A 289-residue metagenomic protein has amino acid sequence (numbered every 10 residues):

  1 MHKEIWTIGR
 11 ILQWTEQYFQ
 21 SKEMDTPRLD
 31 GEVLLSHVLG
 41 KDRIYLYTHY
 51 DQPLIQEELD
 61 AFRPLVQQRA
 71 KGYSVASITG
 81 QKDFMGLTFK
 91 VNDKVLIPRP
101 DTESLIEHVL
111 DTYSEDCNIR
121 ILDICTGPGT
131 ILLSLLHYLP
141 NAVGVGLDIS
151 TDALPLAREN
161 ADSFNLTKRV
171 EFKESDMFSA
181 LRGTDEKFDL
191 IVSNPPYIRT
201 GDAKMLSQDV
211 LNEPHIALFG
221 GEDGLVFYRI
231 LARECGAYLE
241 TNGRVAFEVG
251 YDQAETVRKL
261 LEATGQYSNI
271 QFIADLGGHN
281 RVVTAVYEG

Functional and structural regions predicted by a protein language model:
M1-L39, Y45: Non-catalytic accessory regions of SAM-dependent methyltransferases
H2, L35-D111: Conserved AdoMet
F19, A161, C235, L261: Conserved hydrophobic residues forming the short capping helix/wall of the S-adenosyl-L-methionine
T88, V143, R169-E171, S268-Q271: Conserved beta-strand segments of alpha/beta enzyme cores
S104-K204, D209, I230: Conserved SAM/SAH cofactor-binding pocket of Class I
L147-T151, Q208-E240, R244, G250-D252: Glycine-rich S-adenosyl-L-methionine
E174-S175, V249, A274: Short loop/edge segments at beta-strand edges and connector loops that shape dinucleotide/nucleotide cofactor-binding
E262-G289: Core SAM-dependent methyltransferase catalytic element
